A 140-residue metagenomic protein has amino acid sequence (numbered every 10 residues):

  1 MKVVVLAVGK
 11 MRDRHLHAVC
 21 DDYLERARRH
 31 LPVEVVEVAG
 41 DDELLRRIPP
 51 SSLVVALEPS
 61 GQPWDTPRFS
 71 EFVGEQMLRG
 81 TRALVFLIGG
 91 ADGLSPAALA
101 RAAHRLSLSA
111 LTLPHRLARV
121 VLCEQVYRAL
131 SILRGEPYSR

Functional and structural regions predicted by a protein language model:
M1-R140: Post-transcriptional modification and biogenesis factors for structured RNAs of the translation apparatus
